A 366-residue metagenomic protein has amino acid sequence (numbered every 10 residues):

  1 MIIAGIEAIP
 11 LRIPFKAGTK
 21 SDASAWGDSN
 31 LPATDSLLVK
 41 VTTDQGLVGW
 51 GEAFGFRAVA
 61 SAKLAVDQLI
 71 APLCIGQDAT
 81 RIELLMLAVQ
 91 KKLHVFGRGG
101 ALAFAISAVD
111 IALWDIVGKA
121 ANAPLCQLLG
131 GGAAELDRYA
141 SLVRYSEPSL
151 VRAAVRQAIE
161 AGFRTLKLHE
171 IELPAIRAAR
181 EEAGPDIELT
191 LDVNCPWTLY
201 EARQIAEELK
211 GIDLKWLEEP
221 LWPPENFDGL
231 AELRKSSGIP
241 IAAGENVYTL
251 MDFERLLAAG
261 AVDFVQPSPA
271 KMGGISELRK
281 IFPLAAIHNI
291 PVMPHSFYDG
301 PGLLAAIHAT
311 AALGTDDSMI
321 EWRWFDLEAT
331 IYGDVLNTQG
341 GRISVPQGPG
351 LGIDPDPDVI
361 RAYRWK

Functional and structural regions predicted by a protein language model:
M1-V48, D67, R156, T165: Non-catalytic terminal accessory/regulatory regions of metabolic enzymes
I2, A123-A134, I343: N-terminal amphipathic alpha-helix/helix-capping segment at the start of soluble metabolic enzymes
I2-G18, N30-T34, V109, F297-K366: Flexible C-terminal active-site loop/helix
I3, G46, I70, V109 (+7 more regions): Conserved, mostly hydrophobic/aromatic
T42-A120: Metal- or metallocofactor-binding catalytic centers and their adjacent structured scaffolds across diverse enzyme
A53, G99, A140-V143, L168-E170 (+6 more regions): A cross-domain feature marking catalytic cores of carbohydrate-active enzymes and several ubiquitous metabolic/repair
Q68, E207, D213, L221-A243 (+1 more regions): Shared catalytic-loop signature of beta/alpha-barrel
Q127-S237: Metal-dependent enolase-superfamily TIM-barrel catalytic cores that perform enediolate-based chemistry
